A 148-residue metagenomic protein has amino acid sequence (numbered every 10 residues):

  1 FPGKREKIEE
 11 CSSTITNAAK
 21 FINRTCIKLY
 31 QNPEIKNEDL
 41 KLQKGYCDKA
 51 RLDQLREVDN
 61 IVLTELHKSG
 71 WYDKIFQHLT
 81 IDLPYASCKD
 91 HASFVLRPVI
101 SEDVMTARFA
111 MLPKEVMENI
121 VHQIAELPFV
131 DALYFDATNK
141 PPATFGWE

Functional and structural regions predicted by a protein language model:
F1-E148: ATP/NTP-dependent adenylation/nucleotidyl-transfer catalytic domains that generate, transfer, or process NMP-activated
